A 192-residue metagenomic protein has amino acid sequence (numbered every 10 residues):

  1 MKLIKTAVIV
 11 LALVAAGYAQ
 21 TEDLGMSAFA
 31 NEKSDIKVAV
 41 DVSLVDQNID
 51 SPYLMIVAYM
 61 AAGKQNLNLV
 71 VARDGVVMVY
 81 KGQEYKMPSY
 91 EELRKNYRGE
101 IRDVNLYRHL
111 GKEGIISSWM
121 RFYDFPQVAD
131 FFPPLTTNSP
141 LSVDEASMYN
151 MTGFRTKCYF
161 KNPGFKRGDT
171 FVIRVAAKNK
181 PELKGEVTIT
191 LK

Functional and structural regions predicted by a protein language model:
M1, A19-Q20: Absolute protein N-terminus
L3-A15: Sec-dependent N-terminal signal peptides
Q20-K192: Conserved functional micro-motifs across diverse proteins
